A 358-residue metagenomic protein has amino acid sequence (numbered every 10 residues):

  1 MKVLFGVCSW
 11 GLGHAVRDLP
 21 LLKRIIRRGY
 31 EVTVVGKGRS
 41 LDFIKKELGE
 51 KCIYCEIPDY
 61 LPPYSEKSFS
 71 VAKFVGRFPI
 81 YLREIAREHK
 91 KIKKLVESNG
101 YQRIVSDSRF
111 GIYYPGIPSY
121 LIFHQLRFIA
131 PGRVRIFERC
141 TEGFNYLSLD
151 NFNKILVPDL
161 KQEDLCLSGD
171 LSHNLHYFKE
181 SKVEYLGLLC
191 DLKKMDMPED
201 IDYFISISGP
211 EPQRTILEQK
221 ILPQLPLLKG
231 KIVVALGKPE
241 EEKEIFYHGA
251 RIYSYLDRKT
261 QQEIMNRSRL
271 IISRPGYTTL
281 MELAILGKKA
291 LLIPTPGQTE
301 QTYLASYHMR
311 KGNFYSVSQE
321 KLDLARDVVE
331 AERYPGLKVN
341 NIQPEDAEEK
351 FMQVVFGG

Functional and structural regions predicted by a protein language model:
K2-S9, R27-P79, R251: Conserved nucleotide-sugar phosphate-binding/catalytic loop shared by glycosyltransferases and other
V7-L19, P212-T215: A short, glycine/small-residue-rich beta-strand->loop->alpha-helix junction that serves as a flexible
L22, E184-L270: Donor-nucleotide binding loops and adjacent catalytic segments primarily of GT-B fold Leloir glycosyltransferases
F69-G111: Conserved nucleotide-sugar donor-binding subdomain of glycosyltransferases
R77-I80, N313-G358: Leloir-type glycosyltransferase catalytic cores
P115-P131: Active-site proximal beta-strand in glycosyltransferases
A130-P212, L236-P239: A nucleotide-sugar donor-handling region in carbohydrate enzymes
Q261-Y303: A donor-sugar binding/catalytic signature common to diverse glycosyltransferases and related nucleotide-sugar
